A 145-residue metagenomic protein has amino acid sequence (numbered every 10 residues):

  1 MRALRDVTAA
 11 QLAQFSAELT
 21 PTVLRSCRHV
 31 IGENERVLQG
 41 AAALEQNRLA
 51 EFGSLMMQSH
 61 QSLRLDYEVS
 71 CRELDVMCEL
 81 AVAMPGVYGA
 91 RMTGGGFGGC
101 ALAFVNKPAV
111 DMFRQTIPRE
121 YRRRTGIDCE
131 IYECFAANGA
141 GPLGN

Functional and structural regions predicted by a protein language model:
M1-G89, F104-N145: C-terminal nucleotide
G98-F104: Short beta-strand->loop micro-motif that forms the acidic, two-metal-ion catalytic signature in nucleotide-processing
